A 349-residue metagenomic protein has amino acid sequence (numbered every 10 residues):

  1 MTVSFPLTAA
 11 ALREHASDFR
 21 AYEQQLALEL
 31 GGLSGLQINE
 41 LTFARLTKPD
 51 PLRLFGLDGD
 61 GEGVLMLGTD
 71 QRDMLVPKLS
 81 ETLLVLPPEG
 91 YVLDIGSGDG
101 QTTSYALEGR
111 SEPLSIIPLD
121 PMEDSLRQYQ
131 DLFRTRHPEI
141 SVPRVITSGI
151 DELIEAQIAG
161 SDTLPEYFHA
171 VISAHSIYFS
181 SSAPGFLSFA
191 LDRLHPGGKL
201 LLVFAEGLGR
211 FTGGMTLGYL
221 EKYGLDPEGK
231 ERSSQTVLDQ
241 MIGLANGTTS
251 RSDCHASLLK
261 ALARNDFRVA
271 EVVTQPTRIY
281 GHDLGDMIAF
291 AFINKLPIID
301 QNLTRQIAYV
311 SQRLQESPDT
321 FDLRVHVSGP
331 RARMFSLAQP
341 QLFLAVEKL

Functional and structural regions predicted by a protein language model:
A11-L83: Class I SAM-dependent methyltransferase Rossmann-like catalytic core, especially the SAM/SAH-binding loop
L93-D94, D99-I154: Class I SAM-dependent methyltransferase SAM/SAH-binding core
A156-V171: A short acidic, Gly/Pro-enriched loop at the edge of an enzyme's catalytic core that lines a small-molecule cofactor
F168-P184: A short SAM/SAH-binding and catalytic strip from SAM-dependent methyltransferases
P184-K199: A short glycine-rich, Lys/Arg-flanked "PGG" loop and its adjoining helix->strand segment in the class I
K199-T236: Conserved class I S-adenosyl-L-methionine
A245-D266: Short alpha-helix
D253, D266-L349: Conserved Class I S-adenosyl-L-methionine
